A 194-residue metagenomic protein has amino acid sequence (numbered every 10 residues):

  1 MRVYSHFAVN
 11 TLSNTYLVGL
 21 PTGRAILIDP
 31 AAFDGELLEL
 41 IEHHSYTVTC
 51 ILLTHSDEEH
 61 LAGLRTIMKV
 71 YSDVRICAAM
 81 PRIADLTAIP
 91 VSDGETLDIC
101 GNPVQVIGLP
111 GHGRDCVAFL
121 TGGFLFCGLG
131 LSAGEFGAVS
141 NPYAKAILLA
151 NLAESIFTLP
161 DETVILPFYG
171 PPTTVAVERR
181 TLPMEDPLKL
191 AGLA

Functional and structural regions predicted by a protein language model:
M1-H44, V117-G128: Conserved beta-strand hairpin/beta-sheet module of binuclear metal-dependent hydrolase folds, prominently
H6, V91, L109: Hydrophobic residues at beta-strand termini and immediately following loops that shape nucleotide-binding pockets
L12, A25, A32-Q105, T181-L188: Active-site HxH/HxHxD metal-binding segment of metal-dependent hydrolases
I28, I76-A78, C127, P167: Hydrophobic residues in well-ordered beta-strands that form the structural core
I51-L61, I107-R114, L166-P172: Histidine-centered catalytic micro-motifs
E95-T96, N102-A118, L131: Pocket-forming structural segment of enzyme catalytic cores
R114-A194: Metallo-beta-lactamase
